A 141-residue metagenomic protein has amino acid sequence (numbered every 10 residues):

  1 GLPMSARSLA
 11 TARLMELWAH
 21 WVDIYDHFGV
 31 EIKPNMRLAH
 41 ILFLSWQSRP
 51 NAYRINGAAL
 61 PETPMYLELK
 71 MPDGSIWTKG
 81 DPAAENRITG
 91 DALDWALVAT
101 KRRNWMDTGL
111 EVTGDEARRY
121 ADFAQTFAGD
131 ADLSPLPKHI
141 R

Functional and structural regions predicted by a protein language model:
G1-I55, W95: Short, contiguous alpha-helical
P3-A6, D81, M106: Residues at structural and domain junctions
A10, L17, H27, L60 (+2 more regions): Generic secretory/membrane-interface signal
W18, W77-K79, Y120: Tryptophan-centered motif/residue detector
H27-F43, L60-P64, D107-Y120: Short alpha-helical "patches" and their helix-cap loops
N56-V98: Glycine/small-residue-rich hydrophobic helix-like segments
A83-R141: C-terminal interaction segments
